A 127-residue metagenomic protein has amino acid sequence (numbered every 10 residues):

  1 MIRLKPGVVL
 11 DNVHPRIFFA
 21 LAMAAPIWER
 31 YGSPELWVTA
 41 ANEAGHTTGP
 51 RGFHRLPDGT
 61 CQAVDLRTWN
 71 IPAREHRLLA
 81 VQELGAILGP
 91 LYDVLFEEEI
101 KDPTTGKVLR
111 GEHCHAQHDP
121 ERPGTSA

Functional and structural regions predicted by a protein language model:
M1-R74: Secreted/periplasmic proteins that engage bacterial cell-wall peptidoglycan
D11, R51-Q62, T68-A127: Catalytic cores and adjacent binding grooves of peptidoglycan-active enzymes
